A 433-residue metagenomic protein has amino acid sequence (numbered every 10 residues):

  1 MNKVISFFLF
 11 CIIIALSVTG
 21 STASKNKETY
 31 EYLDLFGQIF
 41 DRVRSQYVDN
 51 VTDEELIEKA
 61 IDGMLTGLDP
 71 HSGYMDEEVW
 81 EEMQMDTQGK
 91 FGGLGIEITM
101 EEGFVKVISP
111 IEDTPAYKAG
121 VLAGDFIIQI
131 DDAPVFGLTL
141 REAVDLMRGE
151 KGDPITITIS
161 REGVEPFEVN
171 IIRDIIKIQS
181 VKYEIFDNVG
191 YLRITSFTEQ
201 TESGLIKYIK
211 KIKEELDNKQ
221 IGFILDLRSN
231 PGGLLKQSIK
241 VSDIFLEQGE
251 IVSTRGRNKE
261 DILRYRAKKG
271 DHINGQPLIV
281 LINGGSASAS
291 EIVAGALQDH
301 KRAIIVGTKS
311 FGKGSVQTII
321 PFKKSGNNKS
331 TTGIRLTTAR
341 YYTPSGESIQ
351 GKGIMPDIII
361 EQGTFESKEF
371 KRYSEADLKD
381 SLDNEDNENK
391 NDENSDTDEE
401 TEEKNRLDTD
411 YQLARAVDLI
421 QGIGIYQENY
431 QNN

Functional and structural regions predicted by a protein language model:
N2-F223, S229-P231, T397, E403-N433: Flexible, low-complexity junctional segments that flank or bridge functional domains
Y30-L33, K182-N433: C-terminal "post-core" interaction segments
